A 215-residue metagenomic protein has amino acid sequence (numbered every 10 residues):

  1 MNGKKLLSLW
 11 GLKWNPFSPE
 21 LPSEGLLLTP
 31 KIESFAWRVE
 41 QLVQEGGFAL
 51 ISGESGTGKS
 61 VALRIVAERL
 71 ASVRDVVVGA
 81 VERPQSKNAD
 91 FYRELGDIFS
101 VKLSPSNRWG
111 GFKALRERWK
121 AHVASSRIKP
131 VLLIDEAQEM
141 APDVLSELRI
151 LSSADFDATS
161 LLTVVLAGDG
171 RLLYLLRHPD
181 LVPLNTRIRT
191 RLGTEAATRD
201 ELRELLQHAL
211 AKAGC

Functional and structural regions predicted by a protein language model:
M1-E45: A short, basic N-terminal segment
L7-S8, K87-F91, K102-E147, F156-S160 (+1 more regions): Mid-core helix/loop region of P-loop NTP-binding domains shared across ATPases and GTPases
L12-P19, D75, S86-P105: Conserved NTP-binding/hydrolysis module of P-loop NTPases
E45-I65: Walker A/P-loop nucleotide-binding motif
A49-S52, A80, L133: Short hydrophobic/aromatic beta-strand immediately N-terminal to the Walker A/P-loop
G53-S55, V61, G110-L115, E139-E147 (+2 more regions): Sensor-1/coupling segment of RecA-like P-loop NTPase cores
S72-R83: Conserved catalytic segments around the Walker B and adjacent sensor/switch elements of P-loop NTPase domains
A121-R127, V131, F156, V165 (+1 more regions): Helix-loop-helix "sensor" segment of P-loop NTPases
